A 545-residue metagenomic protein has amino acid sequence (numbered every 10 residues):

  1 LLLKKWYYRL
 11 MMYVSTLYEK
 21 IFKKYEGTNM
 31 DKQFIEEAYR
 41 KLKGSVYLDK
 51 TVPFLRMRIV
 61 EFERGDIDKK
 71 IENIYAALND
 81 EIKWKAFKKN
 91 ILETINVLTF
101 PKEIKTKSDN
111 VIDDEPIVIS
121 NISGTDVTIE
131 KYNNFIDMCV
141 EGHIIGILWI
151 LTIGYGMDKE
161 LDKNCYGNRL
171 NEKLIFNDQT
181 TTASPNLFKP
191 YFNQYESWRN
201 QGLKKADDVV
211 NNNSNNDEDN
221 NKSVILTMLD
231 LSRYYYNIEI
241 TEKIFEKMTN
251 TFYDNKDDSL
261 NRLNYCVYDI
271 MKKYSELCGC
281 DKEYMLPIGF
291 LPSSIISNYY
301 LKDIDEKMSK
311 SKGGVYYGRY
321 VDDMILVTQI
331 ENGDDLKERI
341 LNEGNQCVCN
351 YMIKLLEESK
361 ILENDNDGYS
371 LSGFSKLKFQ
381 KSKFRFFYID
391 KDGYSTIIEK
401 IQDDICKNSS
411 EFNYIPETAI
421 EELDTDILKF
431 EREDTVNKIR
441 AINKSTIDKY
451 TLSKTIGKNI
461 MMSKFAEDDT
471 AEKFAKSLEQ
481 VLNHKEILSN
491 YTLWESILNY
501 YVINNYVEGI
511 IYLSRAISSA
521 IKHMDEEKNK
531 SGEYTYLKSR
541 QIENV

Functional and structural regions predicted by a protein language model:
L1-K4: Short intrinsically disordered, low-complexity coil segments enriched in acidic
W6-D258, C280, D525-E533: Conserved two-metal-ion catalytic palm core of "right-hand" nucleic acid polymerases, unifying RNA-dependent RNA
L17-K20, A38-K41, K70, A77 (+8 more regions): Charge-rich, solvent-exposed alpha-helical interaction surfaces
I67, I71, G142, G146 (+5 more regions): Generic alpha-helical secondary structure
I153-L161, S259-M271, K438-R440: Short N-terminal helix-initiation segments at or just after the protein's N-terminus
R169-P190, K243-K282, R339-I340, G344 (+4 more regions): Short, flexible helix-coil linker/hinge segments at the edges of structured domains or between repeats
V209, S214-V321, I325-R339, F386 (+1 more regions): Conserved polymerase palm-domain catalytic core
N332-H484, N490: C-terminal polymerase-core module
